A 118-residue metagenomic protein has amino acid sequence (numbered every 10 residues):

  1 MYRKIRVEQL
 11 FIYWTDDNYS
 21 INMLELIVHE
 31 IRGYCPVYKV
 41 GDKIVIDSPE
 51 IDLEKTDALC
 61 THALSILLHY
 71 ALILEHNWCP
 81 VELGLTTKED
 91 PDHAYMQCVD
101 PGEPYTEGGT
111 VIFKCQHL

Functional and structural regions predicted by a protein language model:
M1-I21: N-terminal amphipathic/basic-hydrophobic helices that include classical n-h-c signal peptides and signal-anchor
L24-E30: A short beta-strand micro-motif
R32-V37: Short, surface-exposed secondary-structure edge patches
S48-G84: Acidic, aromatic-enriched beta-alpha/helix-loop junctions
G84-L118: Short, compact, well-ordered microdomains
